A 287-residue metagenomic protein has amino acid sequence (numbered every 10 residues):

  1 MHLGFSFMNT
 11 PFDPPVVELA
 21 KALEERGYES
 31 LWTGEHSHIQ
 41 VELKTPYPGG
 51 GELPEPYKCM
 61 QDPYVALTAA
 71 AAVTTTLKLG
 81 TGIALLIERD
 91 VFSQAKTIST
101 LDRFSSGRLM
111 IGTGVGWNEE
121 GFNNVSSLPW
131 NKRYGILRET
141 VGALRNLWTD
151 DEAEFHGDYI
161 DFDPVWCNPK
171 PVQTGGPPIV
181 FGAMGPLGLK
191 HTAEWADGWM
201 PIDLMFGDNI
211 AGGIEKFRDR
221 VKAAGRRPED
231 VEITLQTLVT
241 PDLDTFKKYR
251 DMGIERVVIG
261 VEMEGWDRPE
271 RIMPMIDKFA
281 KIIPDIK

Functional and structural regions predicted by a protein language model:
M1-K287: Active-site-adjacent structural elements that line small-molecule/cofactor binding pockets in enzymes
